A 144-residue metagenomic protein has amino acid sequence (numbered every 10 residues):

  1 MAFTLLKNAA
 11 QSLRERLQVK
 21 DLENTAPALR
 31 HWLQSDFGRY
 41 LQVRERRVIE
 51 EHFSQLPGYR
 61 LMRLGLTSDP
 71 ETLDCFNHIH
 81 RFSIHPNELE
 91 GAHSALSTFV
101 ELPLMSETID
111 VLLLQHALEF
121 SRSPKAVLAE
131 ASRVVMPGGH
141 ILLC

Functional and structural regions predicted by a protein language model:
A2-S54: Class I SAM-dependent methyltransferase Rossmann-like catalytic core, especially the SAM/SAH-binding loop
R47, E51-M105: Class I SAM-dependent methyltransferase SAM/SAH-binding core
F76, R122-A126: Generic recognition of short, well-ordered alpha-helical segments
L112-L113: Hydrophobic beta-strand segment of the Class I
H116-S123, V134: A short His-aromatic
K125-H140: A short glycine-rich, Lys/Arg-flanked "PGG" loop and its adjoining helix->strand segment in the class I
C144: Alpha/beta-hydrolase-fold catalytic nucleophile elbow
